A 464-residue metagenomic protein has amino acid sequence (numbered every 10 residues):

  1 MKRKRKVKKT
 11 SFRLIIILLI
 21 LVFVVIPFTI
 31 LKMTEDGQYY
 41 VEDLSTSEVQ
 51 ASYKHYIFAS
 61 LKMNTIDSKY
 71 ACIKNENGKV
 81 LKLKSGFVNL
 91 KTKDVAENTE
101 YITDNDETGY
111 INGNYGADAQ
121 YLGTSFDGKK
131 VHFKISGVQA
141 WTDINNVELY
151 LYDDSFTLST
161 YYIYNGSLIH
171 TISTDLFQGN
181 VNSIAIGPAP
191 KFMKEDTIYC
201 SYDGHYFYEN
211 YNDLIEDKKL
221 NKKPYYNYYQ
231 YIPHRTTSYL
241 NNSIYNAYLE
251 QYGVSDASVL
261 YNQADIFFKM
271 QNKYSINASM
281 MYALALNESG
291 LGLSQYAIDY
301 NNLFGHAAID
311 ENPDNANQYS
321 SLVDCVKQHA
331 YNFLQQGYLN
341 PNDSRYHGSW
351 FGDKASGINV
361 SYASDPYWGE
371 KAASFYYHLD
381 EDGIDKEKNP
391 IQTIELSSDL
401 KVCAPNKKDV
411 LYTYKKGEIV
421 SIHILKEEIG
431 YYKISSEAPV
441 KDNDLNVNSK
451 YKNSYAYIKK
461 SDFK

Functional and structural regions predicted by a protein language model:
K2-R5, S11-M280, L291-E418, L425-E428 (+3 more regions): Catalytic cores of secreted/periplasmic lytic hydrolases that degrade extracellular macromolecules
E288: Pyridoxal 5′-phosphate
